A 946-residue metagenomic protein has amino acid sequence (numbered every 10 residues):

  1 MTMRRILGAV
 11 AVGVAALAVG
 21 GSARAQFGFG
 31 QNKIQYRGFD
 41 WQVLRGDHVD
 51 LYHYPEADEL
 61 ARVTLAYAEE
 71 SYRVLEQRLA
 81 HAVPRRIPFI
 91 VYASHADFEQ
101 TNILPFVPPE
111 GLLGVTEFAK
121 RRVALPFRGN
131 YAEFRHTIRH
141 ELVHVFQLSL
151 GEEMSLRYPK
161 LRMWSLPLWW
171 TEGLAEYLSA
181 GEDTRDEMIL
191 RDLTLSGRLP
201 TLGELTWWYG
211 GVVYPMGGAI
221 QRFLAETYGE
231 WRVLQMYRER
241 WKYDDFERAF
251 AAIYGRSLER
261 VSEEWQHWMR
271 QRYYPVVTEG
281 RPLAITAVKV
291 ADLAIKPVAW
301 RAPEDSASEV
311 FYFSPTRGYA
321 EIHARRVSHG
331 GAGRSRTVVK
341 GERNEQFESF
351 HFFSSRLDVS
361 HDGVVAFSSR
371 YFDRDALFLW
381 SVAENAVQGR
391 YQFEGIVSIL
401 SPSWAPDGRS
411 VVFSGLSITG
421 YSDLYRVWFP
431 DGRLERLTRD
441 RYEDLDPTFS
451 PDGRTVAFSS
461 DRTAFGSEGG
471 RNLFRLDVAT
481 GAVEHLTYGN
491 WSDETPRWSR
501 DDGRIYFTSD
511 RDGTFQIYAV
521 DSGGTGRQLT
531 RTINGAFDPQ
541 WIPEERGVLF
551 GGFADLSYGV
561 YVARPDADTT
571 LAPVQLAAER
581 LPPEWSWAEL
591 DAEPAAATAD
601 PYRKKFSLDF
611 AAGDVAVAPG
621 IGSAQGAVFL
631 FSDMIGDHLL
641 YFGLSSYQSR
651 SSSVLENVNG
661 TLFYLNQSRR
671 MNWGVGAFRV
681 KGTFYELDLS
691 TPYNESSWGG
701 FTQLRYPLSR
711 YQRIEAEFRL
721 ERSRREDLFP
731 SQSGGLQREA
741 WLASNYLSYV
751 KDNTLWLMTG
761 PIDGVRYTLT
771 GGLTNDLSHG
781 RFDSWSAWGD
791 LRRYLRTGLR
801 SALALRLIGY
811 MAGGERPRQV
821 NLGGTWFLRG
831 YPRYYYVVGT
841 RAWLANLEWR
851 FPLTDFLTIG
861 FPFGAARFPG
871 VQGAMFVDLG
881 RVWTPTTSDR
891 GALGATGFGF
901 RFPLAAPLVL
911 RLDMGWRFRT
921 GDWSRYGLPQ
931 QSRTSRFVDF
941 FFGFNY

Functional and structural regions predicted by a protein language model:
Q26-P167, T184-D186, G203-T206, A249: Juxtacatalytic substrate-recognition/specificity segment
G28-Q35, D40-V43, W208-G211, Q235-S355: Beta/coil-rich, acidic/histidine-enriched accessory regions frequently appended to metallopeptidases
L75, W169-W170, L174-R185, D192-E259: Active-site-proximal alpha-helical
V290-D292, F313-A324, G341-S354, A366-F378 (+10 more regions): A flexible loop/linker signature enriched in serine peptidases of the S9 family
R433, A482, I635-L640, S668-V675 (+5 more regions): Repeated loop/turn-to-beta-strand initiation elements of outer-membrane beta-barrel proteins
R462, P619, D633, L644-R650 (+12 more regions): Transmembrane beta-strands of outer-membrane beta-barrel pores
Y558-G559, R564-G674, R738-P761, T825 (+4 more regions): Outer-membrane beta-barrel initiation region
P594-A597, D688-S690, Q703, S731-L879 (+4 more regions): C-terminal outer-membrane beta-barrel translocator/porin domains of Gram-negative envelope proteins and their
